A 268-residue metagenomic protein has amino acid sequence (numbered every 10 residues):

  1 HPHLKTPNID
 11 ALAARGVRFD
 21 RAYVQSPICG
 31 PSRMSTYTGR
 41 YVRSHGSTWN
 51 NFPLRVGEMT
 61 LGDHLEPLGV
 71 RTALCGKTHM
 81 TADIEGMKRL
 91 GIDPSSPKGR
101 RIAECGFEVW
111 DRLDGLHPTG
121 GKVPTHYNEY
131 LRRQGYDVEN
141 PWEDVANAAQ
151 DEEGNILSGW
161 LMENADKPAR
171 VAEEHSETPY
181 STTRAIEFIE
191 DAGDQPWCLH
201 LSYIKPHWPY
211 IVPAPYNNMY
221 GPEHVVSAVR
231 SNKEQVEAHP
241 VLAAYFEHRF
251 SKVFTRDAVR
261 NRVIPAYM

Functional and structural regions predicted by a protein language model:
H1-M268: Formylglycine-dependent sulfatase
